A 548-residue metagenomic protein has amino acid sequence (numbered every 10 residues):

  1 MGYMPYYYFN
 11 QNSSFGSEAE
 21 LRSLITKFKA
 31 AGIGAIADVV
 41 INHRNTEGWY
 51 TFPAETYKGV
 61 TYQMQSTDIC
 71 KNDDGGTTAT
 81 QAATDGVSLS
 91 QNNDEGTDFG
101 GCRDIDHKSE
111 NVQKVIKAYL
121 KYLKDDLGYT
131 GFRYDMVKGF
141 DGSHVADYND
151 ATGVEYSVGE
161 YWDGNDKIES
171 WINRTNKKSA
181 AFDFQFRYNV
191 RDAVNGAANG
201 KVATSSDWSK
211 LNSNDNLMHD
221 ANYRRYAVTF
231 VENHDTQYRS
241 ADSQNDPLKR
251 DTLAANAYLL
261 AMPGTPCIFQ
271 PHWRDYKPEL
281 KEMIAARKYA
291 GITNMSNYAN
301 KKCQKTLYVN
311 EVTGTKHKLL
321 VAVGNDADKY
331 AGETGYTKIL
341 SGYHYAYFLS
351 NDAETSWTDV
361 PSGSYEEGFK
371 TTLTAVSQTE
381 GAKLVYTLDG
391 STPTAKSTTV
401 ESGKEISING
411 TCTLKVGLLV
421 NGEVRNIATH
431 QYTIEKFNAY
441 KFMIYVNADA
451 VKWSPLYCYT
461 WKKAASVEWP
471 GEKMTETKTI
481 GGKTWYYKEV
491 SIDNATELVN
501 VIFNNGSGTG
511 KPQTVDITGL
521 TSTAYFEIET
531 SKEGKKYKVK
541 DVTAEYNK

Functional and structural regions predicted by a protein language model:
M1-F99, I105, K138-G159, F503: Acidic/aromatic-lined carbohydrate-recognition and catalytic surfaces of CAZymes acting on diverse glycans
Y3-M4, F9, I25, I33 (+3 more regions): Active-site-proximal helices and loops of the catalytic beta/alpha 8
W49-K114, K177-G196, A227-N233, Y238 (+2 more regions): Glycan-binding loop/region signatures in secreted carbohydrate-active enzymes
P263, G324-D328, A375-K383, A450-L456 (+2 more regions): Short proline/glycine-enriched turn/loop motifs at strand-loop junctions of beta-rich domains
K329-E333, G381-T394, C458, V467: Change to "...patches in solvent-exposed regions of secreted, membrane-anchored, or virion-exposed structural
D352-N438: Short, compositionally stereotyped local motifs that mark structural "simplifiers"
L373, T496-S507: A short, solvent-exposed beta-strand micro-motif common in secreted/extracellular proteins
T392-S402, A450-N494, G506-D516: Aromatic-rich carbohydrate-binding modules that target alpha-glucans
